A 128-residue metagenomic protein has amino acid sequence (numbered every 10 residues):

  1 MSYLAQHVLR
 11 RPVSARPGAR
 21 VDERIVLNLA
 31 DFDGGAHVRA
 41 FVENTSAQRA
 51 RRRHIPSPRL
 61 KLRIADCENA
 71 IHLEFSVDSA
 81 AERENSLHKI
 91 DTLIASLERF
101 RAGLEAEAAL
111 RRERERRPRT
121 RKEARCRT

Functional and structural regions predicted by a protein language model:
M1-T128: Positively charged, low-complexity terminal tracts and the immediately adjacent first secondary-structure elements
